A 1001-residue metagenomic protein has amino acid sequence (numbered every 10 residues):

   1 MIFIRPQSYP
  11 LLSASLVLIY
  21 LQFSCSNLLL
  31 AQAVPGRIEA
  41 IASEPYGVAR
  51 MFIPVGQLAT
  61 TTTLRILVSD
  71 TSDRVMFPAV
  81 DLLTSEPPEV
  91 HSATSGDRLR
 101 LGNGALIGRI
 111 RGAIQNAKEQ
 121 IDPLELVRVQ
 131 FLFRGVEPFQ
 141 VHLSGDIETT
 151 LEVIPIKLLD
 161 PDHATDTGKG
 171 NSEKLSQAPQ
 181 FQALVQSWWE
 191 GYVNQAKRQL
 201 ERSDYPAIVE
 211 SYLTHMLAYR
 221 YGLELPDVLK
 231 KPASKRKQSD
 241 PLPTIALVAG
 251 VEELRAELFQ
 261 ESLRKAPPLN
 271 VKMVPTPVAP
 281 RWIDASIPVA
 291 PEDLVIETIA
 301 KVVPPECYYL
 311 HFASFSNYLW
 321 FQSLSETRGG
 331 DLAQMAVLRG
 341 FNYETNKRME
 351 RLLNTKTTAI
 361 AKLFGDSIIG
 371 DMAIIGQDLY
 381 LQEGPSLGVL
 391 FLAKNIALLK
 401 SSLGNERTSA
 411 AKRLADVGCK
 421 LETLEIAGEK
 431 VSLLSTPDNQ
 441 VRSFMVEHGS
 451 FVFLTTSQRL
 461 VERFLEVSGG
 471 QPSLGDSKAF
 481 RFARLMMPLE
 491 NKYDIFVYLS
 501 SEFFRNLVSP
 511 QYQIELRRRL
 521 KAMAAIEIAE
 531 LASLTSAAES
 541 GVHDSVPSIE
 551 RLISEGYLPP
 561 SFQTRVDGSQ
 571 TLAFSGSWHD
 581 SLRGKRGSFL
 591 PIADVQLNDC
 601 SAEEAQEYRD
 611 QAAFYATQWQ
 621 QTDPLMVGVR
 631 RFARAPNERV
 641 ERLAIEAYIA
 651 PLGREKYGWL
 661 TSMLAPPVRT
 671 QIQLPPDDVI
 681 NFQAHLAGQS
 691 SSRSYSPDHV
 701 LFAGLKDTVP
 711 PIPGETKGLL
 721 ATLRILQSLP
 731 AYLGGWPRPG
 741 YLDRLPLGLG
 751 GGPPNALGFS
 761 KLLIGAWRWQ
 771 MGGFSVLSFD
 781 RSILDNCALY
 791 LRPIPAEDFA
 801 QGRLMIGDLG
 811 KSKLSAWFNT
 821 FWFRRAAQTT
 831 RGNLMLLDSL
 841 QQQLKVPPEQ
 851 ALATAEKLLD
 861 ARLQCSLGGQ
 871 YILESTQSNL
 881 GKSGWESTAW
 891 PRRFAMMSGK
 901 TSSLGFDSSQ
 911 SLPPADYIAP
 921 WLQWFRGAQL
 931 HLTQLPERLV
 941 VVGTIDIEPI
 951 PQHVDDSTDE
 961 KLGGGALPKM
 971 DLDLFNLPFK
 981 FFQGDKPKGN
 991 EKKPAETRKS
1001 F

Functional and structural regions predicted by a protein language model:
M1-T214, A218: Extended, solvent-exposed polar beta/coil surface segments
R37-T84, A183-V185, W189-L387, F391-E422 (+7 more regions): Structural boundary/hinge residues at secondary-structure and domain interfaces
V48-V55, T61, L67, P78-A79 (+6 more regions): Single conserved position on a long alpha-helix in the C-terminal lobe of the eukaryotic protein kinase
T355, L398, R459-L460, G832 (+1 more regions): Extracytoplasmic/secreted proteins, especially bacterial periplasmic and envelope-associated proteins
S435-N439, S457-R459, A644-L652, R738-P739 (+4 more regions): Secondary-structure transition/turn motif
S443-E466, Q511-S540: Extended, charge-rich low-complexity interaction segments
S812-E856: Conserved hydrophobic/amphipathic alpha-helical signal-anchor segments
A855, L859-Q923, G927-Q929: Periplasmic/extracellular, small/polar-rich flexible segments of pilin-like filament-forming proteins
